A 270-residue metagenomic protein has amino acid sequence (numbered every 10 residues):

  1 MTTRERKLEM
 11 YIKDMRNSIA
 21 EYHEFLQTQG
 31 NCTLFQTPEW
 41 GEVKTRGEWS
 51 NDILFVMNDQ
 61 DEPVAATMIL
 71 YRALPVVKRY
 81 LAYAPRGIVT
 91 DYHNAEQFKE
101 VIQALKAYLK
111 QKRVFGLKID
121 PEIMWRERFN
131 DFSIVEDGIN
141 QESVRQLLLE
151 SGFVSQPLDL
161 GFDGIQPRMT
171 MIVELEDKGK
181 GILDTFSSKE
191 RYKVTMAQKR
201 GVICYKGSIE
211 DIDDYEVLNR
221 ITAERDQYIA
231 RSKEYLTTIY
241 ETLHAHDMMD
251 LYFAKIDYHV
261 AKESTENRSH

Functional and structural regions predicted by a protein language model:
M1-E9: Short, Lys/Arg-enriched N-terminal segments with co-localized hydrophobic residues within the first ~10-30 amino acids
I12-Q60, V64-V77, D131, S151-H270: A conserved beta-strand-loop-helix scaffold within acyl/acetyltransferase catalytic domains
K78-D163, H270: Acyl-donor binding region in acyl/amide transferases
